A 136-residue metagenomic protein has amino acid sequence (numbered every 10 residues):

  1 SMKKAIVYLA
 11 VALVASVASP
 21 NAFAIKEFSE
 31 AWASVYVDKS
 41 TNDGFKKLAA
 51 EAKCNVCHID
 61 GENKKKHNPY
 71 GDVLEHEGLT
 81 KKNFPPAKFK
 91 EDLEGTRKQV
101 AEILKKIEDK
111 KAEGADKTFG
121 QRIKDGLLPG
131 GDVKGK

Functional and structural regions predicted by a protein language model:
S1, A22-F23: N-terminal amphipathic/basic-hydrophobic helices that include classical n-h-c signal peptides and signal-anchor
S1-L9: Bacterial N-terminal signal peptides that target proteins for export
L9-S16: Bacterial N-terminal signal peptides
I25-Y36, T80-K136: C-type cytochrome heme-c attachment and multiheme electron-transfer modules
K26-K53: Local sequence-structure signature of Cys/Sec-based thiol-disulfide redox active-site neighborhoods
E51-G61: The canonical Cys-X-X-Cys-His
K64-E75: Accessory beta->alpha helical hairpin/"wing" motif in late/C-terminal subdomains of nucleic-acid enzymes
